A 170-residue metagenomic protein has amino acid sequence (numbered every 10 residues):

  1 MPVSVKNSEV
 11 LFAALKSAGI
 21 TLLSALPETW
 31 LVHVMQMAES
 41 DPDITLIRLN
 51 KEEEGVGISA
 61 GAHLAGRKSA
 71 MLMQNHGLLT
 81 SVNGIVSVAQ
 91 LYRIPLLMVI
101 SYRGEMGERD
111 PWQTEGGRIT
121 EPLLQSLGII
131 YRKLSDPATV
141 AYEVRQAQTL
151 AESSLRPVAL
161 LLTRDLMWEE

Functional and structural regions predicted by a protein language model:
M1-E170: Thiamine diphosphate
